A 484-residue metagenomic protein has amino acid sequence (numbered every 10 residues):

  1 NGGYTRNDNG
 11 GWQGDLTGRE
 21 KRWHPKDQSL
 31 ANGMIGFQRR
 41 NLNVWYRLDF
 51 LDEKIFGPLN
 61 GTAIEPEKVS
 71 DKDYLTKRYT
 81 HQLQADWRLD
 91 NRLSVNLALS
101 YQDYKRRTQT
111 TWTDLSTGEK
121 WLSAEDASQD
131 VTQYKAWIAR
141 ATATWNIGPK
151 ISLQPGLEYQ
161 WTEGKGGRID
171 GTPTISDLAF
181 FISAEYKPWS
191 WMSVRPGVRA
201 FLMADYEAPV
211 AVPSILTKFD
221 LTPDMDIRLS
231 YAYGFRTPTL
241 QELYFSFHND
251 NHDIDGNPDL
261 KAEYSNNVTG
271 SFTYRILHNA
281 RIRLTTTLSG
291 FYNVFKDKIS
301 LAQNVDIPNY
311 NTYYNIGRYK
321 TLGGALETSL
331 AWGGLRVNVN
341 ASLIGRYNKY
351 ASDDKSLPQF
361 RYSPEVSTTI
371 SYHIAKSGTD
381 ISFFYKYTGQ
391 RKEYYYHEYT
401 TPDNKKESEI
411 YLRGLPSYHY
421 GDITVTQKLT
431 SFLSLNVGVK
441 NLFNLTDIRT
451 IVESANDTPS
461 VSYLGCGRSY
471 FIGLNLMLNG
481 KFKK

Functional and structural regions predicted by a protein language model:
N1-D73: Periplasmic-side early beta-strands and strand-to-turn transitions of outer-membrane beta-barrels
Y4-G10, R39-N41, F50-K54, Y101-K105 (+13 more regions): Transmembrane beta-strands of outer-membrane beta-barrel pores
W12, R236, K296, G333 (+3 more regions): C-terminal beta-signal and adjacent terminal beta-strands/loops of Gram-negative outer-membrane beta-barrel proteins
G33-F37, L83-W87, A139-W145, F180-Y186 (+7 more regions): Residues on the lipid-exposed face of transmembrane beta-strands in outer-membrane beta-barrel proteins
M34-F56, V69-E207, D220, H278 (+3 more regions): Face-selective signature of the C-terminal outer-membrane beta-barrel domain
Q38-L42, D90-R92, N146-K150, W189-W191 (+11 more regions): Outer-membrane beta-barrel channels and translocator barrels
V69-Q84, R88, T132, Y206-E207 (+9 more regions): Outer-membrane beta-barrel signature, preferentially recognizing the C-terminal barrel domain of Gram-negative
P149, R283-K296, T312-E398, F443 (+1 more regions): Gram-negative outer-membrane beta-barrel transporters
